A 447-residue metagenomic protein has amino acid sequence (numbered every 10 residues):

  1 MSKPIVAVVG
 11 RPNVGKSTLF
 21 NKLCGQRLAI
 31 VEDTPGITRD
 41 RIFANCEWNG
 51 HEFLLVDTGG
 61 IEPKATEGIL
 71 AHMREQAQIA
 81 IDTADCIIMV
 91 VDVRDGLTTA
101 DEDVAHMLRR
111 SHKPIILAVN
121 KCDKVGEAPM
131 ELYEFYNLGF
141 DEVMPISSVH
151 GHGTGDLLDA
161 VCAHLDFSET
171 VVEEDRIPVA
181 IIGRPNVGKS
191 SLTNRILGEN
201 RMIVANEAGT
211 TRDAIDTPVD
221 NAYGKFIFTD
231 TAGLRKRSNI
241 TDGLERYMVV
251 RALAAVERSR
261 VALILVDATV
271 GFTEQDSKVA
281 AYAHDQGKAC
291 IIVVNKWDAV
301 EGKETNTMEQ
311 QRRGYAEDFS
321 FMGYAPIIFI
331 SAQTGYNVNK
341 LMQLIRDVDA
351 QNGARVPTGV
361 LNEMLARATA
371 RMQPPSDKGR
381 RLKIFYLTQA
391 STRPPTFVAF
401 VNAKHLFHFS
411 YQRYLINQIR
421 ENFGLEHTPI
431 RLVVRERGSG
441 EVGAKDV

Functional and structural regions predicted by a protein language model:
M1-G25, I30, L97-E102, R109-H112 (+5 more regions): C-terminal-of-GTPase-core extension/linker across diverse P-loop GTPases
D33-G68, R74-C86, G209-S238, E257-V261: Switch I (G2) and immediately adjacent beta-strands of P-loop GTPase domains
N49, V56, G60-I81, C86-R109 (+3 more regions): Hydrophobic alpha-helical bundles that form the membrane domains of multi-pass transporters
I87-I88, I115, C290: Hydrophobic beta-strand scaffold residues
D92, L117-D123: Accessory, often N-terminal, substrate/partner-engagement and coupling regions that sit outside the core NTP/cofactor
